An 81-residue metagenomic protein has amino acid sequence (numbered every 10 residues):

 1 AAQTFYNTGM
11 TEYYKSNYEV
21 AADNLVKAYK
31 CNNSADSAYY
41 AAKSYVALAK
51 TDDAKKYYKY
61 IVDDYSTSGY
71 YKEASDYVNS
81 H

Functional and structural regions predicted by a protein language model:
A1-T4: TPR-adjacent "capping" and linker segments in tetratricopeptide-repeat scaffold/adaptor proteins
Y14-K15, A47-L48, D64, Y77-H81: Register position in tetratricopeptide repeats
A28-D36, V62-A74: Short solvent-exposed coil/turn linkers within tandem alpha-helical repeat scaffolds
